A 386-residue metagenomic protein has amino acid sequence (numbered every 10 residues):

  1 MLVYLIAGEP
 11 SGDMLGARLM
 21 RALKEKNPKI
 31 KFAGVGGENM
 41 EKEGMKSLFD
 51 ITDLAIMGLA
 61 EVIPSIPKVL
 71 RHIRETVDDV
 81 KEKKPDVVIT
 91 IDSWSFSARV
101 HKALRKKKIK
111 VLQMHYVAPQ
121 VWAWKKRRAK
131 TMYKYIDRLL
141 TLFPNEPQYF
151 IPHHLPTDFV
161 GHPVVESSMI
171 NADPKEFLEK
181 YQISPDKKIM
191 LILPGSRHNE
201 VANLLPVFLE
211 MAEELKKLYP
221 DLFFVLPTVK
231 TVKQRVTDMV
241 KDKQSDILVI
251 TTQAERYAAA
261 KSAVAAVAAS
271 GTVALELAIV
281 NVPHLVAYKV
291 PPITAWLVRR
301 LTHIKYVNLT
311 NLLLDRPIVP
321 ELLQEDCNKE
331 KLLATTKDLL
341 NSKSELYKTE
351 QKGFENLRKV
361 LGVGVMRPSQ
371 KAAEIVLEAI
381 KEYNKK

Functional and structural regions predicted by a protein language model:
M1-K386: Nucleotide-activated sugar donor-binding and catalytic core shared by glycosyltransferases and related lipid-linked
